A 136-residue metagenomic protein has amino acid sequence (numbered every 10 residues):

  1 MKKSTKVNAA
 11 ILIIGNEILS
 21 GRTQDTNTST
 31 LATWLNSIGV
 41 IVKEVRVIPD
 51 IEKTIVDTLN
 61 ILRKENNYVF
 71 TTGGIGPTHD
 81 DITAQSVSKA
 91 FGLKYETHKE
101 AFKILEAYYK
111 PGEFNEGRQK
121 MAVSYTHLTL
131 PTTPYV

Functional and structural regions predicted by a protein language model:
M1-S4: Basic/polar N-terminal segments that are highly enriched at the extreme N-terminus, encompassing both cleavable
K6-I38, E44-V45: Glycine-rich phosphate/diphosphate-binding loop of Rossmann-like nucleotide-binding domains
S29-K89: N-terminal small/polar loop signature for handling phosphorylated ligands or for N-terminal nucleophile
V47-D50, E100, Q119: Short beta->alpha linker loops
Q85-Y108, E113-G117: Glycine/small-residue-rich loop that forms an oxyanion/phosphate-binding "nest" at active or ligand-binding sites
G112-L128: Short, glycine-/small-residue-rich phosphate/pyrophosphate-handling segment
H127, T132-V136: Single conserved hydrophobic/aromatic residue that forms the stacking wall/gate of nucleotide- or nucleobase-binding
